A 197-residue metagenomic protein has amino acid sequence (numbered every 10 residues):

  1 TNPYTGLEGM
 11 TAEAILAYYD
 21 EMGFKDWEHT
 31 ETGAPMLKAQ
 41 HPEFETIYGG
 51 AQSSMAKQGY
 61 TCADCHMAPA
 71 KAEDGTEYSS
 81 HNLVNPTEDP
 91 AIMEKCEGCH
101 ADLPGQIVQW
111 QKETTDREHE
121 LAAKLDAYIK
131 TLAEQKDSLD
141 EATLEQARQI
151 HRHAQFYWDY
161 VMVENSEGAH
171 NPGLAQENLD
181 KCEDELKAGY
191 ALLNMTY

Functional and structural regions predicted by a protein language model:
T1-D64, A68-T196: Primarily the internal scaffold of c-type cytochrome electron-transfer domains, especially repeated/multiheme c-type
